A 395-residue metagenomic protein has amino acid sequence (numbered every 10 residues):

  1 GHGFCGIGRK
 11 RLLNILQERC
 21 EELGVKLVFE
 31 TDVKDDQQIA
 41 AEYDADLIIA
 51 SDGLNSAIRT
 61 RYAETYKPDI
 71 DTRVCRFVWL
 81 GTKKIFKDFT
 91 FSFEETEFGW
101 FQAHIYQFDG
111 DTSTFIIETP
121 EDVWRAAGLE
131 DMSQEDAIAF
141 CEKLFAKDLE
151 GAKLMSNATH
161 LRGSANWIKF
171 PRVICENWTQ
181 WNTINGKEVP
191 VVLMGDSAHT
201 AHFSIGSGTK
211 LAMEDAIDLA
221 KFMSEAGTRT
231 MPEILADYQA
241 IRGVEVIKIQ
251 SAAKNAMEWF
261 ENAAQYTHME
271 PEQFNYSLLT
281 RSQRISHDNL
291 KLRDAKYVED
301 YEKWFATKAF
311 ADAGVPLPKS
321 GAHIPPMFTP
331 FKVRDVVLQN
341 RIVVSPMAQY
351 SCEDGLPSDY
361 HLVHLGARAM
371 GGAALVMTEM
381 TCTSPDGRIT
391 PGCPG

Functional and structural regions predicted by a protein language model:
G1-R19, L23, Q250: Active-site-adjacent segment of FAD-dependent monooxygenases/related oxidoreductases
H2-G3, Y66-K67, L129-D131, G208 (+1 more regions): Short glycine-enriched, charge-decorated loop/helix-capping segments at active-site entrances that position
E18, T31, A41-F170, I174 (+2 more regions): Conserved FAD-binding catalytic core of PHBH/FMO-like flavoproteins
C20-V33: A conserved beta-strand/loop element that lines the FAD pocket in flavoprotein oxidoreductases
K26, E42, D46-I48, V192 (+1 more regions): Hydrophobic "anchor" residues on beta-strands that sit immediately upstream of conserved functional sites
I49-A50, N166-N255, W259: Conserved mid-domain beta->alpha element of the FAD-binding
K221-G314: C-terminal helical "tail/cap" subdomain of flavin- and related membrane-associated enzymes
Y301-G395: Flavin-dependent oxidoreductase catalytic cores
